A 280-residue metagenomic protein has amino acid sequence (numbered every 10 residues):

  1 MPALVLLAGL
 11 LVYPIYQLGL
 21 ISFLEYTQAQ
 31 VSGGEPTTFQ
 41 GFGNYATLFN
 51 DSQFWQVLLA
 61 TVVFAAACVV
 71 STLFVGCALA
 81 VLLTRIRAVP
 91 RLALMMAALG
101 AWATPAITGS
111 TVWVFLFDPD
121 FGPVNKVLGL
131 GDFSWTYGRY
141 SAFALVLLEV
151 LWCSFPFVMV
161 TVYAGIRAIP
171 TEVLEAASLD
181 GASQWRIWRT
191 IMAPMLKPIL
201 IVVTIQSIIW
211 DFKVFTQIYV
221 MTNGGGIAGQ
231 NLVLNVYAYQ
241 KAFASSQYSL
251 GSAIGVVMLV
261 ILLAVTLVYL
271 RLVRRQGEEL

Functional and structural regions predicted by a protein language model:
P2-L280: A structural signal for multi-pass alpha-helical bundles of membrane permease subunits that mediate small-molecule
